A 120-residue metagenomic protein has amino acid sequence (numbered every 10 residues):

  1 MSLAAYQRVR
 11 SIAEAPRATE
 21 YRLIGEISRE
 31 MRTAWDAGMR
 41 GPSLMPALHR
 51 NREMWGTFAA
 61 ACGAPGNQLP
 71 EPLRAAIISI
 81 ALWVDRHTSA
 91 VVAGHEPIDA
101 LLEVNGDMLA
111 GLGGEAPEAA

Functional and structural regions predicted by a protein language model:
M1-G66, P70, R74-A120: N-terminal intrinsically disordered, cationic/polar leader segments that include organellar targeting peptides
